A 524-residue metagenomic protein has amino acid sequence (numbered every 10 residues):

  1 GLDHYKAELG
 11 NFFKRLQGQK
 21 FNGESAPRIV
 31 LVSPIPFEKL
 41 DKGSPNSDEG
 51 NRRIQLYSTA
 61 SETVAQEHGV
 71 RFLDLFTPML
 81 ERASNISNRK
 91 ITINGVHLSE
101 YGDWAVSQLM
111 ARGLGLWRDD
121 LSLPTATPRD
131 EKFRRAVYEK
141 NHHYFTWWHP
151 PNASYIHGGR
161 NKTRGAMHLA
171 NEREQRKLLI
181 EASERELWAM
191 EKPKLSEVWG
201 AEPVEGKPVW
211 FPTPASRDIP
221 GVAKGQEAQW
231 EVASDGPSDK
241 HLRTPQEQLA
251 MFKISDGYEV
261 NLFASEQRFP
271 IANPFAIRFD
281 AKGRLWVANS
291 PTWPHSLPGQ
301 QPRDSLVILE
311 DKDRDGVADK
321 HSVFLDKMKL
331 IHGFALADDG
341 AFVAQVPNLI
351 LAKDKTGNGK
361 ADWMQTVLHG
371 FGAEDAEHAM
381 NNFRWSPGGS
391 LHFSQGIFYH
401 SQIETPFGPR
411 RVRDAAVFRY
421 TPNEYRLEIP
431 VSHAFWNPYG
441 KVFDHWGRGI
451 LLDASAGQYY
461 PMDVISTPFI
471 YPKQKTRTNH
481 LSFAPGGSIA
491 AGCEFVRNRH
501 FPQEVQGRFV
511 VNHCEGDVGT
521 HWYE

Functional and structural regions predicted by a protein language model:
G1, V32-P36, L75-P78, Y101 (+2 more regions): Active-site-proximal beta-strand/loop segments in catalytic clefts of secreted hydrolases
G1-A7, G43-R52, H97, L368-E374: The substrate-binding groove and active-site-proximal loops of carbohydrate-active enzymes, especially glycoside
G1-K39, P45: Internal alpha/beta domain cores that form substrate/cofactor-binding pockets in large enzymes and binding proteins
R15-P27, A60-F72, Y420-N423: A structural motif corresponding to the C-terminal end of an alpha-helix and its immediate exit/capping segment
E24, E67-G69, R89-P237: Conserved catalytic region of serine esterases and O-acyltransferases that act on ester linkages in lipids
R28-S33, R71-D74, H97, F342 (+3 more regions): Structural recognition of the beta-strand scaffold that forms the well-ordered cores of secreted hydrolase catalytic
K39-L75: Substrate-gating cap/lid alpha-helix
I219-E524: Beta-propeller domains with acidic blade repeats across secreted/periplasmic ectodomains and cytosolic WD/CNH propellers
